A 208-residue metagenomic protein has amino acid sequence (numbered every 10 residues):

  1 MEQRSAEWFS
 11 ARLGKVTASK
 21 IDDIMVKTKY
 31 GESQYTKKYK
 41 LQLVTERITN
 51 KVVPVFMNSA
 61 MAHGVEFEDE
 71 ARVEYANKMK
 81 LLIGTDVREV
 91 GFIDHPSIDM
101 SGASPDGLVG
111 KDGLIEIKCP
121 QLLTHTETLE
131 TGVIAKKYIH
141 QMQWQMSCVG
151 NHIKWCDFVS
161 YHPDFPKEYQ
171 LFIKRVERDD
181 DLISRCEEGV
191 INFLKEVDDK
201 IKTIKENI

Functional and structural regions predicted by a protein language model:
M1-E66, E70, I208: Charged, glycine-rich intrinsically disordered N-terminal tails and low-complexity linkers that flank
Y30-G31, A71-E74, F158-D164: Intrinsically disordered, low-complexity boundary segments flanking structured domains
Q42, E70-V73, H140-Q143: Short, contiguous clusters of charged residues that form electrostatic/catalytic patches at enzyme active sites, used
I48-V52, E70-E74, M79, K118-T124: Generic detector of short, locally flexible boundary/turn motifs and exposed helical patches
M61-T85: Acidic-basic catalytic patches of nuclease active cores, encompassing PD-(D/E)XK and other metal-cofactor nuclease
M79-P105, V109-L194, D198: Nucleic-acid nuclease catalytic cores
V197, I204-I208: Polar low-complexity intrinsically disordered regions
